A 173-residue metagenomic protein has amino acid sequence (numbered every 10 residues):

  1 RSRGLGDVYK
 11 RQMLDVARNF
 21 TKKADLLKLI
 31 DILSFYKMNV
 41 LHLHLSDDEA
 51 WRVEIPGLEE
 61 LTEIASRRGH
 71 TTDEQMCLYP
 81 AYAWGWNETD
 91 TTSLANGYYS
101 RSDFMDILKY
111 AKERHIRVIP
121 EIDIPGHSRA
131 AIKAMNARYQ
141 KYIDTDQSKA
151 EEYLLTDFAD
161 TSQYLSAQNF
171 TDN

Functional and structural regions predicted by a protein language model:
S2-Y9: Short, small-residue-biased leader/transition segments that mark boundaries at the very start of proteins
G4, K37-N39, G57: Short loop/turn motifs at secondary-structure junctions
K10-A17, E88-T92: Short acidic, glycine/Ser/Thr-rich loop/turn "cap" segments at secondary-structure junctions
K10-L14, L41-L43, V118-I122: Hydrophobic faces of well-ordered beta-strands that scaffold small-molecule active sites in alpha/beta enzyme cores
D15-D48: A conserved hydrophobic secondary-structure block that centers on an alpha-helix together with its immediately flanking
A17, R117, I124, R129-I132: Domain-scale activation on soluble regions of proteins
L29, I107, V118: Aromatic/hydrophobic pocket-lining residues that form π-stacking "cages" and hydrophobic walls in ligand
E49-E113, S128-N173: Aromatic- and acidic-residue-enriched carbohydrate-binding clefts of CAZyme catalytic domains
